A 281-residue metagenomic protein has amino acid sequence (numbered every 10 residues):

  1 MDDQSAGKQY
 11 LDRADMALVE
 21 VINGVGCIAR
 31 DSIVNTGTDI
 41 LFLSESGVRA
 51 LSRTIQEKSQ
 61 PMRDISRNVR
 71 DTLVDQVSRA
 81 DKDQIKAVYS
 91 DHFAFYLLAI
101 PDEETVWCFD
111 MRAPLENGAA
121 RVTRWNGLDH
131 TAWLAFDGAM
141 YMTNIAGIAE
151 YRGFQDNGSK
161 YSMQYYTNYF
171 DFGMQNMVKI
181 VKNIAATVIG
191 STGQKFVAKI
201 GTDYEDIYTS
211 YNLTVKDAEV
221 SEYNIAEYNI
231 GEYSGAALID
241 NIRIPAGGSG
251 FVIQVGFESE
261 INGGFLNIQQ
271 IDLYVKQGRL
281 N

Functional and structural regions predicted by a protein language model:
M1-I22: Surface-exposed extracellular loop regions of Gram-negative outer-membrane beta-barrel proteins
G24-R30, N35-D39, E45-N281: Beta-sheet repeat architectures centered on beta-propellers
